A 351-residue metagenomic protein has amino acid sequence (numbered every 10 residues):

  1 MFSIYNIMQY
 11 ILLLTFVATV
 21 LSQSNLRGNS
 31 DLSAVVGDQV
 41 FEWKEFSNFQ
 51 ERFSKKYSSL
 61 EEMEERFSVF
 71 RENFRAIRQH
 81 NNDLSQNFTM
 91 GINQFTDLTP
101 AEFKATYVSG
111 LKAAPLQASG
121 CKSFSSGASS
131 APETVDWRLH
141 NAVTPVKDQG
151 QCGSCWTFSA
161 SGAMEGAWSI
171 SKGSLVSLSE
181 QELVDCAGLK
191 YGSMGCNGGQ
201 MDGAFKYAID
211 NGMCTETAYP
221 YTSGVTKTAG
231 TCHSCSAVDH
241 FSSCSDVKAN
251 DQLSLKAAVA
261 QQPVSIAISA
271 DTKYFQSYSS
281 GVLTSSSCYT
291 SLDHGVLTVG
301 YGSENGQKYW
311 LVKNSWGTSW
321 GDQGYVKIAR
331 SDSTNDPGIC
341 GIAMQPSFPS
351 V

Functional and structural regions predicted by a protein language model:
M1-I11: Positively charged n-region of N-terminal signal peptides that target proteins for export
Q9-V351: Catalytic-core signature of thiol
